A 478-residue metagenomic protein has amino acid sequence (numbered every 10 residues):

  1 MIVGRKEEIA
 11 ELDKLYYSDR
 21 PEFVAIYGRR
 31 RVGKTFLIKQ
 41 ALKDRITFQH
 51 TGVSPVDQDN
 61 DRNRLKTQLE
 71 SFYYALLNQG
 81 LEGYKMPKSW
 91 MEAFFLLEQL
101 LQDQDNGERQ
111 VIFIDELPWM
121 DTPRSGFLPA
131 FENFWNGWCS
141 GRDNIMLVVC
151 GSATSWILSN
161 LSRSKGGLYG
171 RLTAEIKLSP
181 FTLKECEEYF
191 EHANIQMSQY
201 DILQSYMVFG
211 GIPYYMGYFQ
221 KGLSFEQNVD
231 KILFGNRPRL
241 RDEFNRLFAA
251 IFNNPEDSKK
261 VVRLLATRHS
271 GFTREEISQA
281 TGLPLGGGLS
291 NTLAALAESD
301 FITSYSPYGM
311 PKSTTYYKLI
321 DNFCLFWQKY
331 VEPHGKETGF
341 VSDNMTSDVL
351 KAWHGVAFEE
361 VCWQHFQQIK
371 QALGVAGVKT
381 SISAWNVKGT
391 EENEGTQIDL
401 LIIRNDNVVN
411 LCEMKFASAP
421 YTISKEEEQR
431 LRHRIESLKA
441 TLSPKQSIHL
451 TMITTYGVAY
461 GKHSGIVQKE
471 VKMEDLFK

Functional and structural regions predicted by a protein language model:
M1-N344, D348, L450: Phosphate-binding site recognition
P307-K478: A cross-kingdom feature that marks ATP-driven nucleic-acid transaction machinery
